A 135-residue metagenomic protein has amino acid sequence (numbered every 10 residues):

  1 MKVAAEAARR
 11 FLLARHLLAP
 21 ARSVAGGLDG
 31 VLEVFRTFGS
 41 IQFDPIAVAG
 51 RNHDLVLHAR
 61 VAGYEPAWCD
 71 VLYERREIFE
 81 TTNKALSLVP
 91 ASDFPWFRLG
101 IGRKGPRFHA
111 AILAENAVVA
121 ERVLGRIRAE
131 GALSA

Functional and structural regions predicted by a protein language model:
M1-L133: Phosphate-backbone binding and catalysis cores of DNA-processing enzymes
